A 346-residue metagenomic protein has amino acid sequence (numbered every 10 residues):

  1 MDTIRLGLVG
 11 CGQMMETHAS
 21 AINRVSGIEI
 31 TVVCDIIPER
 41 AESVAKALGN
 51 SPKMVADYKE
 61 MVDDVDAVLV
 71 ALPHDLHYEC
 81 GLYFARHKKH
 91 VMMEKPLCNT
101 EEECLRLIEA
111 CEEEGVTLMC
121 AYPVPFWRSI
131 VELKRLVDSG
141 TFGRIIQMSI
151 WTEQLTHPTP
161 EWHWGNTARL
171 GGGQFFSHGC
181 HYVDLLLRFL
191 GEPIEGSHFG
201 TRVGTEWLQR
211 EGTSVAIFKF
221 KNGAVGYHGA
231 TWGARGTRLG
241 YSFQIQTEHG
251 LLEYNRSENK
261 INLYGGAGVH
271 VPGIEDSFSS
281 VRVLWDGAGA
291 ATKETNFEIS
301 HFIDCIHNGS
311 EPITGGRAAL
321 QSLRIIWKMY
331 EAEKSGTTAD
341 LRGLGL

Functional and structural regions predicted by a protein language model:
M1-G49: N-terminal Rossmann-like dinucleotide-binding module
M1-T3, A67-V70, H301-L346: C-terminal helix-rich "cap/oligomerization" subdomain common to oxidoreductases
H18, P52-A110: Beta-loop-alpha module in the N-terminal Rossmann-like domain of NAD(P)-dependent dehydrogenases, especially those
V70, M93, L118-C120, H228 (+1 more regions): Hydrophobic residues in well-ordered beta-strands that form the structural core
R106-V124, G143-M148: Rossmann-fold dehydrogenase core element
P123, F220, S242-R317, A339-L341 (+1 more regions): C-terminal glycine/acidic-rich active-site capping loop/insertion
V124-L208, G336: Predominantly a Rossmann-like dinucleotide-binding segment in NAD(P)-dependent oxidoreductases
